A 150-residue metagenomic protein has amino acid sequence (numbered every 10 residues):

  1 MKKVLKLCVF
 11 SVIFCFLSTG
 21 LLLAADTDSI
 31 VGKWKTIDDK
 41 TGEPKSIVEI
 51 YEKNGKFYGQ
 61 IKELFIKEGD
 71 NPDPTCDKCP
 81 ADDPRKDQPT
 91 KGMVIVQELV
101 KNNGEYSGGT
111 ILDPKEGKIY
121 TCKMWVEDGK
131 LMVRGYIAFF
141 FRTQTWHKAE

Functional and structural regions predicted by a protein language model:
M1-L7: Positively charged n-region of N-terminal signal peptides that target proteins for export
C8-G20: Bacterial N-terminal signal peptides
L22-G32, F141: N-terminal helix-cap/turn-to-beta initiation motif at the start of protein domains
K33-Y58, F65-K78, D83-K91, V96-N102: Short, solvent-exposed loop/hinge segments that bridge or flank secondary-structure elements
W34-D38, G108-P114, V133-G135: Short beta-strand segments that buttress and anchor functional surface loops
I47, L99, E116-K123: A charge-rich, low-complexity, intrinsically flexible signal that marks solvent-exposed coils, linkers, repeats
F57, Y106-S107, L131: Hydrophobic residues embedded in beta-strands of well-ordered beta-sheets
D113-P114, T121-M124, K130-T143: Short, exposed beta-strand-loop hairpins at the edges of beta-sheets in extracellular/periplasmic proteins
